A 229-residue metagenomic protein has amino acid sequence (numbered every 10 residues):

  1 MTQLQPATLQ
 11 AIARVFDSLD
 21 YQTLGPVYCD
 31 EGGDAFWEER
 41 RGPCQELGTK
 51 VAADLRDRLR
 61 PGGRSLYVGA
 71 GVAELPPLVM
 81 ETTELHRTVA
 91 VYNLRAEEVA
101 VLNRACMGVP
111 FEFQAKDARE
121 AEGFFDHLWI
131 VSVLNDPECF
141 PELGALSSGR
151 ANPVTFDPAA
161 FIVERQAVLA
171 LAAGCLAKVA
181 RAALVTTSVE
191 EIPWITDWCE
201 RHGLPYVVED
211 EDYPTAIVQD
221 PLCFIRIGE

Functional and structural regions predicted by a protein language model:
M1-P61: Class I SAM-dependent methyltransferase Rossmann-like catalytic core, especially the SAM/SAH-binding loop
L59-A73: Conserved class I S-adenosyl-L-methionine
G71-H86: Conserved SAM-binding loop of SAM-dependent methyltransferases across substrates and taxa, primarily the Class I
H86-L94: Conserved SAM-binding motif I beta-strand of class I
M107-A118: Conserved SAM-binding strand-loop segment of SAM-dependent methyltransferases
R119-W129: A short acidic, Gly/Pro-enriched loop at the edge of an enzyme's catalytic core that lines a small-molecule cofactor
V131-L171: Mobile active-site "lid"/loop adjacent to the S-adenosyl-L-methionine
V189-E229: Class I S-adenosyl-L-methionine
